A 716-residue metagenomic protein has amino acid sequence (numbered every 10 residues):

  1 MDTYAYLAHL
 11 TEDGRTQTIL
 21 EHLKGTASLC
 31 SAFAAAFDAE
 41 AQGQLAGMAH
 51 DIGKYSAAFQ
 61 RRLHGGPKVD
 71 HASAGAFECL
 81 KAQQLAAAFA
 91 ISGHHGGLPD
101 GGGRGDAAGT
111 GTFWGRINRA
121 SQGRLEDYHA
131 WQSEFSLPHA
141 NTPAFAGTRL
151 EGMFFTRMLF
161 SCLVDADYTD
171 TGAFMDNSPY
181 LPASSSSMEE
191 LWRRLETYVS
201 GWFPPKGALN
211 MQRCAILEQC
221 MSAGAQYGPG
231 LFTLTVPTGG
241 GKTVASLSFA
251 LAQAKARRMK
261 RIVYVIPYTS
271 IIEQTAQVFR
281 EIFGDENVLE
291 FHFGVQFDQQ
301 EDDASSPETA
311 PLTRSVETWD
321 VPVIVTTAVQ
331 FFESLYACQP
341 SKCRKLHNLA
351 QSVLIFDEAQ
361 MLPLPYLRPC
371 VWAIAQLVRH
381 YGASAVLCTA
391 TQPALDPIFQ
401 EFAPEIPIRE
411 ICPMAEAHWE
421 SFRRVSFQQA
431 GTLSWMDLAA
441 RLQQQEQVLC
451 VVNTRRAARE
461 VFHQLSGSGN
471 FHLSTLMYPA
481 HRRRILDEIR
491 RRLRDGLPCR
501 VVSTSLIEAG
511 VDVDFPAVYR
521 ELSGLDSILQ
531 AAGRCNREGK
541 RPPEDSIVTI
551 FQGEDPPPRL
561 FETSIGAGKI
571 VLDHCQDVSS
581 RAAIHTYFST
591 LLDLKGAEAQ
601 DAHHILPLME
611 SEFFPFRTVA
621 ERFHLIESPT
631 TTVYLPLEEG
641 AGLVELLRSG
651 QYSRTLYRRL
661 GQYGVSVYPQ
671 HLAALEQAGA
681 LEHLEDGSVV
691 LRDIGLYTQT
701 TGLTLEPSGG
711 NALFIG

Functional and structural regions predicted by a protein language model:
M1-T197: Accessory nucleic-acid engagement/destabilization modules that flank
H9-D13, T269, E290-A304, N453-R456 (+2 more regions): Conserved helicase motor
A87, V378, D437-Q445, V451 (+9 more regions): C-terminal helicase lobe and adjacent C-terminal extensions/tails of nucleic-acid helicase motors
Y227-A250: Walker A/P-loop
M259-F283, H292-V295, A394: Conserved Walker A/P-loop ATP-binding site and its immediately adjacent core in helicase/helicase-like ATPase domains
G284-Y336: Inter-Walker segment of RecA-like/P-loop motor cores
A328-F332, P340-H380, A385: SF2 helicase catalytic motif II
A390-Q443: Interdomain hinge/linker at the junction between the two RecA-like core domains of SF2 helicases
